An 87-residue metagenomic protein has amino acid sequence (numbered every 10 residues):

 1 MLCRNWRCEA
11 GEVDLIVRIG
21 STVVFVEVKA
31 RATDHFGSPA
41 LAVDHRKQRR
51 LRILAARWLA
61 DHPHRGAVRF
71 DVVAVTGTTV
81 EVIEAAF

Functional and structural regions predicted by a protein language model:
M1-C8: A short acidic/basic microdomain associated with nuclease active sites
N5, K29, D71-V73: Solvent-exposed beta-strand sheet faces enriched in polar/charged residues
E9, A40, A60-D61, A67: Gly/Pro/Ser/Thr-rich low-complexity, intrinsically disordered segments predominantly at protein N-termini
E9-G11, T78: Short acidic/glycine-enriched loop/turn segments that link adjacent beta-strands
V13-P39, V43, L51: Conserved catalytic cores of phosphodiester-cleaving nucleases, focusing on short active-site segments
A42-H62: Short, charged, amphipathic alpha-helix that recurs within catalytic cores of restriction-modification and other
D61-F87: Domain-level recognition of nuclease-like catalytic cores that cleave nucleotide substrates
